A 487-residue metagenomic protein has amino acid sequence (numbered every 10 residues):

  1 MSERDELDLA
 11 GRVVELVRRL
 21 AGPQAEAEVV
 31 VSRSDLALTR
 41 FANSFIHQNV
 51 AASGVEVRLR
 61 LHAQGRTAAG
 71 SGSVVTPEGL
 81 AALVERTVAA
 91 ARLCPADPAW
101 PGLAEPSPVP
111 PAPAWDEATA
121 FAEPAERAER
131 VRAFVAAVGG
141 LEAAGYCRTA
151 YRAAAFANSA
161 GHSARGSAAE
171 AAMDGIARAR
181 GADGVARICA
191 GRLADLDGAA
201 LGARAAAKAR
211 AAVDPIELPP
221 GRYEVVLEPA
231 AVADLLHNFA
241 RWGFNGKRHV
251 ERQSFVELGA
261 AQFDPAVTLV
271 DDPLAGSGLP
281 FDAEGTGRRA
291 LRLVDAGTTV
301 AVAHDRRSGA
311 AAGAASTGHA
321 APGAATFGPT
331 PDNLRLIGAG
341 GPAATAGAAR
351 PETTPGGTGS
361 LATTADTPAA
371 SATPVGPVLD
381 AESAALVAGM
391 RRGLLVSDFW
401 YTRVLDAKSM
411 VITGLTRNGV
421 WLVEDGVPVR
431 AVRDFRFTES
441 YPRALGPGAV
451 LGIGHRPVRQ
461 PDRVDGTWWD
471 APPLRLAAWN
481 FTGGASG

Functional and structural regions predicted by a protein language model:
M1-G487: N-terminal small-residue-enriched
